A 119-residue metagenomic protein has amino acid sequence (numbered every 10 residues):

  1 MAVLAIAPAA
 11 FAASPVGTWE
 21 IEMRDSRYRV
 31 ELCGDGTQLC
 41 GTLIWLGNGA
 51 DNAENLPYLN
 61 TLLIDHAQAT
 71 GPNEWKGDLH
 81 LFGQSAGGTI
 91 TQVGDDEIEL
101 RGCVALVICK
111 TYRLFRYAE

Functional and structural regions predicted by a protein language model:
M1-V3: Sec-dependent signal peptide recognition, specifically the positively charged N-region followed immediately by
A10-S14: Boundary at the C-terminal end of the N-terminal hydrophobic targeting segment
P15-G88, R101, Y112-E119: Central antiparallel beta-sheet cores of small beta-barrel/beta-sandwich binding domains
D35, V93-G94: Structural motif
G94-C103: Low-complexity, intrinsically disordered Gly/Pro/Thr-rich segments
L106-K110: Surface-exposed edge beta-strands and adjoining flexible/disordered loops or tails in beta-rich
